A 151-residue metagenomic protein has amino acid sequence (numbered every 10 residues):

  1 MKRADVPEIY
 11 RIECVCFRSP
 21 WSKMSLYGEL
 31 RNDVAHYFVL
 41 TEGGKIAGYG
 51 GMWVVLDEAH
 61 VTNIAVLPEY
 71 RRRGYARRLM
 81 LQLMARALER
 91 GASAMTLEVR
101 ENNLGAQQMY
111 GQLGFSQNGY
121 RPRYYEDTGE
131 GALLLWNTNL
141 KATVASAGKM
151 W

Functional and structural regions predicted by a protein language model:
R3-E69, M80-R90, Y120, T138-W151: Acetyl-CoA-dependent GNAT
P20, R73-G74, D127-G129: Non-catalytic, surface-exposed connector residues within folded enzymatic/regulatory domains
G28, N102, Y125: Positions that flank functional sites
N32, A106, G129-E130: Short Asp/Glu-rich motifs
N63, L67-L81, L88-R90, A94 (+3 more regions): Conserved glycine-rich acetyl-CoA-binding loop
R77, E130-N139: Accessory recognition modules or surfaces
E98, G111, S116-L134: Conserved catalytic-core motifs of GNAT/GCN5-like acyltransferases
